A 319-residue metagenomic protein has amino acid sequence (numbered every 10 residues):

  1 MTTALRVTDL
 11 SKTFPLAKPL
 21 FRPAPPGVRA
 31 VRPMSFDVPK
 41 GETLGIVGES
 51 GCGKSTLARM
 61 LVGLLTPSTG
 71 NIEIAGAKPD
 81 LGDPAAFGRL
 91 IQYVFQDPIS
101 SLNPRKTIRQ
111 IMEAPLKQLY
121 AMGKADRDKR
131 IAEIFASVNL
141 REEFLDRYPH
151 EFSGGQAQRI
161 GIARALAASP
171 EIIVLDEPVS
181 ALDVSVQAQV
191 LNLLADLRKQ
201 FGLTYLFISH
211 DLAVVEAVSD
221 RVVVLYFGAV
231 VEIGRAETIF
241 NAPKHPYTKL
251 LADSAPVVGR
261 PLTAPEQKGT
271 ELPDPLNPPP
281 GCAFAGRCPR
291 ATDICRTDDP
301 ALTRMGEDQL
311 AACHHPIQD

Functional and structural regions predicted by a protein language model:
T3, A17-R22, G27, I233-D319: Short catalytic/signature loops enriched in Gly
V62: Helix-to-loop junction immediately C-terminal to a conserved catalytic motif
G70-D80, F87: Conserved ABC transporter NBD signature motif
A125-E143, A252-D253: Conserved ABC ATPase "signature" region
Y148-F152, Q156: Conserved ABC ATPase signature
A167-E171: A short, proline-enriched helix->beta-strand linker immediately N-terminal to the Walker B motif in ABC-type P-loop
V174, P178-T263: P-loop NTP-binding/switch modules centered on Walker-like glycine-rich loops
